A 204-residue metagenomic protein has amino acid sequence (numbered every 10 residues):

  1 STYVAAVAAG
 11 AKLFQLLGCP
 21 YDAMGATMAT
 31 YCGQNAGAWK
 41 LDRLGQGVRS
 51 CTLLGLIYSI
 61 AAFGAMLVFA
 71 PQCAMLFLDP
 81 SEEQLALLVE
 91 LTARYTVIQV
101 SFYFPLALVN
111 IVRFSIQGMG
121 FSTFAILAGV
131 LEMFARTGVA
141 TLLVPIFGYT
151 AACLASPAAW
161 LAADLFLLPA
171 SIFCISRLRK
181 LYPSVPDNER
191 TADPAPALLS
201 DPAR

Functional and structural regions predicted by a protein language model:
S1-Q15, Q84-A93, F121, L154: Interfacial/gating helices of multi-pass transporter permease domains
V4-A70, L106-A128: Small-residue-rich hydrophobic transmembrane alpha-helices
Y21-G25, Q99-G118, F124-V139, A152-L168: Short runs within selected transmembrane alpha-helices of multi-pass transporters and secretion channels
C32-F102, L143-R204: Short alpha-helical transmembrane segments in multi-pass integral membrane proteins
